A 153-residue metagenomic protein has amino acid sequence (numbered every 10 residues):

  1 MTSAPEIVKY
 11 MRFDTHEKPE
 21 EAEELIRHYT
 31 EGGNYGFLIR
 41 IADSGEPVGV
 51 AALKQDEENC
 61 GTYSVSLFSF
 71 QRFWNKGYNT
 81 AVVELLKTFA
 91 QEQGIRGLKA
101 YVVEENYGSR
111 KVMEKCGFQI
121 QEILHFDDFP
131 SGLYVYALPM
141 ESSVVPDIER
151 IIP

Functional and structural regions predicted by a protein language model:
M1-A4, G36, R40-P153: Acyl-donor (CoA/ACP) binding surface of acyl/acetyltransferases
E6-R27: Conserved GNAT-fold acetyl-CoA-binding loop/helix
Y10-T15, Y35-I41: A short, aromatic/hydrophobic, helix- or strand-capping loop or linear motif that either lines the entrance/gate
H28-G33: Short loop/turn motifs at secondary-structure junctions and domain boundaries
